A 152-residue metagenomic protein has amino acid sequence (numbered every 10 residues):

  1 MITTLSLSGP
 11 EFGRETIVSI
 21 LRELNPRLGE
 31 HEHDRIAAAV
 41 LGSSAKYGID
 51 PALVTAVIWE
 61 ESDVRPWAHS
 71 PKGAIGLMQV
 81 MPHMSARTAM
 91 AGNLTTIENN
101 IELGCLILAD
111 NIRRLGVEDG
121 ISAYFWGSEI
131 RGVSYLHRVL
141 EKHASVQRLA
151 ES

Functional and structural regions predicted by a protein language model:
I2-S152: Catalytic glycan-binding domains that act on GlcNAc-containing polysaccharides
